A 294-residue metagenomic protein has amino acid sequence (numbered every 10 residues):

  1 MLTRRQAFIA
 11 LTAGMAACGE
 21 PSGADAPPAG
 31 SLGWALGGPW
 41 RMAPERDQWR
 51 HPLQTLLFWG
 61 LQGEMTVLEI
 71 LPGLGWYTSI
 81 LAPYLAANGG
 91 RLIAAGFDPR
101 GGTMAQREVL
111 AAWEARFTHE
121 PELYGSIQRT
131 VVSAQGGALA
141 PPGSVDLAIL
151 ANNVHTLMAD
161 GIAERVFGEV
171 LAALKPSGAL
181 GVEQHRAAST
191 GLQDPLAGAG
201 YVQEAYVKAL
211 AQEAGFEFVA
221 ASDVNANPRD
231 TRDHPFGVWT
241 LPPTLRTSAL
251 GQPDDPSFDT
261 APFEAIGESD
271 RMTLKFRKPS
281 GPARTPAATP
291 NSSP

Functional and structural regions predicted by a protein language model:
M1-G14: N-terminal secretory signal peptides and thylakoid transit peptides that target proteins across membranes
L32-L56: Class I SAM-dependent methyltransferase Rossmann-like catalytic core, especially the SAM/SAH-binding loop
E64-G73: Conserved class I S-adenosyl-L-methionine
A86, M158, L174-K175: Helix-to-beta-strand junctions that scaffold the AdoMet/dcAdoMet cofactor pocket in Class I SAM-dependent enzymes
L139-A148: A short acidic, Gly/Pro-enriched loop at the edge of an enzyme's catalytic core that lines a small-molecule cofactor
E164-P176: A short glycine-rich, Lys/Arg-flanked "PGG" loop and its adjoining helix->strand segment in the class I
S177-Q184: Conserved beta-strand signature within the Rossmann-like core of class I S-adenosyl-L-methionine
T260-P294: C-terminal lobe and adjacent flexible extensions of AdoMet/dcAdoMet transferase-like proteins
